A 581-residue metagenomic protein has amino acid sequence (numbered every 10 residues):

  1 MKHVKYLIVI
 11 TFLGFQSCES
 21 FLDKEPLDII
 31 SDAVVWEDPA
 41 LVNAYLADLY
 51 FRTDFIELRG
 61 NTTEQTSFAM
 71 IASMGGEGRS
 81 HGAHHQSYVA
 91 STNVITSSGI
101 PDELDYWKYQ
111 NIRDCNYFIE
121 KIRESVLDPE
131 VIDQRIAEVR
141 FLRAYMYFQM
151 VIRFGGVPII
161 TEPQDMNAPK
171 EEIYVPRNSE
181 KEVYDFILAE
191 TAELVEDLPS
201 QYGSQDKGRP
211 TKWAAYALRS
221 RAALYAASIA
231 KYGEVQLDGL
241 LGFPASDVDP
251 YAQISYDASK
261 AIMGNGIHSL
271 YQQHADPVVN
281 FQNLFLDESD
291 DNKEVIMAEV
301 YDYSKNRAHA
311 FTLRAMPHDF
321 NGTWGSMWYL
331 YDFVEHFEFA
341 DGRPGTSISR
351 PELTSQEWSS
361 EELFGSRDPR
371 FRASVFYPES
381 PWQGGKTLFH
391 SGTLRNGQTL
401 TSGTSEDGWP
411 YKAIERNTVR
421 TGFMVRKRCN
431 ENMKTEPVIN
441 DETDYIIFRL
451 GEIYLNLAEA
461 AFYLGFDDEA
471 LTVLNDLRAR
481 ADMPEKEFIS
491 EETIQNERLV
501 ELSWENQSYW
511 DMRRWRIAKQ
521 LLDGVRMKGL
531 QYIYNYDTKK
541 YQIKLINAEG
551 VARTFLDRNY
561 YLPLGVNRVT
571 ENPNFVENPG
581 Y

Functional and structural regions predicted by a protein language model:
M1-L27: Bacterial Sec-dependent N-terminal signal peptides
C18-S67, E361-G365, G565, V569-Y581: Membrane-proximal, proline-rich intrinsically disordered regions
A33, R59-R79, I160-P163, L198-A214 (+6 more regions): Short, surface-exposed recognition loops and adjoining beta-strand edges that mediate ligand/DNA contacts, enriched
A40-E57, S80-F154, K170-K207, W358-G365 (+7 more regions): Conserved, well-structured interaction surfaces
K108-Y109, F186-L188, P277-F339, P437-N440 (+4 more regions): Long, intrinsically disordered, low-complexity segments
V151-R153, P158, Y225-E234, G465-F466: Short coil/turn linking the two alpha-helices of tandem helical-hairpin repeats
